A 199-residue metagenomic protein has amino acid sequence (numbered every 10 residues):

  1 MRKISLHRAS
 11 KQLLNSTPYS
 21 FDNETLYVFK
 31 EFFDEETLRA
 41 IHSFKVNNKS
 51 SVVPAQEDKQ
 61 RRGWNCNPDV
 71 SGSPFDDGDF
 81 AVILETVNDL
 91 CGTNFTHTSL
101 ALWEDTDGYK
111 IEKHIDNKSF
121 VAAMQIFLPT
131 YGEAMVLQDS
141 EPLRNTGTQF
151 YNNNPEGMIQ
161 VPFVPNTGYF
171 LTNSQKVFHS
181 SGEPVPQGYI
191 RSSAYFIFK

Functional and structural regions predicted by a protein language model:
R2-C91: Non-heme Fe(II)/2-oxoglutarate
C91-K199: Catalytic core of non-heme Fe(II) oxygenases with the double-stranded beta-helix
